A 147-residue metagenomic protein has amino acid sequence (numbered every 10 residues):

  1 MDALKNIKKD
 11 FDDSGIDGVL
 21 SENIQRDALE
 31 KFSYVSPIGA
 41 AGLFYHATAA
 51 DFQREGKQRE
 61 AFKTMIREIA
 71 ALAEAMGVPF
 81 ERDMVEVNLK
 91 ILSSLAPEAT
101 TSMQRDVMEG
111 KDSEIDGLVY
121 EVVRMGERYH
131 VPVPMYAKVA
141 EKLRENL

Functional and structural regions predicted by a protein language model:
M1-D83: Internal alpha-helical scaffold of NAD(P)-dependent oxidoreductase catalytic cores
K9-D13, K63-L147: NAD(P)-dependent Rossmann-like dehydrogenase/reductase catalytic/cofactor-binding core
